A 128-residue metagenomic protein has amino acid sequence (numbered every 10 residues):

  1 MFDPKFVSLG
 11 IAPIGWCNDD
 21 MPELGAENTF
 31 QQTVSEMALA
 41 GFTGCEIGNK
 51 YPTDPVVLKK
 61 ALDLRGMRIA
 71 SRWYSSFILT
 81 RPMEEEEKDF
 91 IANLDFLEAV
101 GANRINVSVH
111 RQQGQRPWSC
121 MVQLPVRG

Functional and structural regions predicted by a protein language model:
M1-R104: N-terminal pre-domain/capping segments
L97-G128: Active-site groove signature of glycoside hydrolases
